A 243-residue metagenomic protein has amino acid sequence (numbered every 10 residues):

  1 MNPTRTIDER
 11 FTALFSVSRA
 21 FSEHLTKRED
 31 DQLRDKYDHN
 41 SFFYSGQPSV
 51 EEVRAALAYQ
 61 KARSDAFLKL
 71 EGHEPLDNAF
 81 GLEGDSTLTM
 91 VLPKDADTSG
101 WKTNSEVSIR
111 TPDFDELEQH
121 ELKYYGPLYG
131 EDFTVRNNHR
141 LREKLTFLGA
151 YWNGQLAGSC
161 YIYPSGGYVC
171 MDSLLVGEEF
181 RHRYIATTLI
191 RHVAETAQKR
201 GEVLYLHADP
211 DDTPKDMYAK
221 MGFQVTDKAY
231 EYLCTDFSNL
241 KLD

Functional and structural regions predicted by a protein language model:
M1-R63, G130-E131, V135: N-terminal charged segments
N2-F11, Y37-Y44, L88, A96-T134 (+3 more regions): Short amphipathic alpha-helix that is part of the acyltransferase structural core
K36-G46, G167-E178: Conserved acetyl-CoA binding element of GNAT-fold acetyltransferases
S45-S108, P112, Y232-C234: Acyl-donor-binding surface of acyltransferase catalytic domains
V50-A56, V176, H182-E195, K220: Conserved acetyl-CoA-binding loop-helix of GNAT-fold acetyltransferases
A62-G72, A197-D209: Conserved GNAT acetyl-CoA-binding A-motif
E74-E83, T187, P210-K228: Conserved active-site alpha-helix within GNAT-family acetyltransferase domains
Y129-G177: A conserved beta-strand-loop-helix scaffold within acyl/acetyltransferase catalytic domains
